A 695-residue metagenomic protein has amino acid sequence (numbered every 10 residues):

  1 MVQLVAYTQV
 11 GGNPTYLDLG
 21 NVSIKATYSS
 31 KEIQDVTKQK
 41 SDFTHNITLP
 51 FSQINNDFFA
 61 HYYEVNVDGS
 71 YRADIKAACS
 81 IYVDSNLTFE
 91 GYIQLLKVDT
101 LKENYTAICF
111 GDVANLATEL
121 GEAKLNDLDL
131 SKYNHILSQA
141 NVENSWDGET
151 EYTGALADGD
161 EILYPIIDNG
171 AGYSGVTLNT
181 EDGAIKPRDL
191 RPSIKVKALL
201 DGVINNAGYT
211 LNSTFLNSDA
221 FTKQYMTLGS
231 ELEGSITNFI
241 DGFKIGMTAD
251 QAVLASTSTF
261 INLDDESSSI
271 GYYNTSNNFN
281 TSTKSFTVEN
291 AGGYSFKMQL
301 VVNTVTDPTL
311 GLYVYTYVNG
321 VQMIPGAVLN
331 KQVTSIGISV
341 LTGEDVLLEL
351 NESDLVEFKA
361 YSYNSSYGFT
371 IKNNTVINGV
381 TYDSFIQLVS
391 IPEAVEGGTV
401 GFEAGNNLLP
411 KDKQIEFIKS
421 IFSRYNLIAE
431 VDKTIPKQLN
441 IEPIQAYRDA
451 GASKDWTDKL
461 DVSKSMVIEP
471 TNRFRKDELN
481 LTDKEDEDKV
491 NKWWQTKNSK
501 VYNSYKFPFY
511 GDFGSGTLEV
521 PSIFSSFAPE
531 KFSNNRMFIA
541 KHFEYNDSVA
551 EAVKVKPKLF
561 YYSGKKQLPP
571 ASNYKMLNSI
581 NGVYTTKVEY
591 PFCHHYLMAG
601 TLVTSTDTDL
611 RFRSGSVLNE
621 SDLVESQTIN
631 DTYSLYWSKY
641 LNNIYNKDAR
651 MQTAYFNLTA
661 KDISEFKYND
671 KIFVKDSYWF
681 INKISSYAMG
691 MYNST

Functional and structural regions predicted by a protein language model:
M1-E266, V376-V400, N407-F422, I435 (+8 more regions): Polar, S/T/G-rich
T237-V318, G326-L329, Y367-A394: Terminal (often C-terminal
S295, L355-E357: Short, conserved beta-strand segments of beta-strand-rich sandwich/propeller modules, principally
V328-L329, I338-V340: Compositionally biased low-complexity segments enriched in polar/charged residues
S339-E349: Exposed aromatic-hydrophobic patches
K359-S366: Short beta-strand-plus-loop segments that form exposed binding edges in beta-rich domains
